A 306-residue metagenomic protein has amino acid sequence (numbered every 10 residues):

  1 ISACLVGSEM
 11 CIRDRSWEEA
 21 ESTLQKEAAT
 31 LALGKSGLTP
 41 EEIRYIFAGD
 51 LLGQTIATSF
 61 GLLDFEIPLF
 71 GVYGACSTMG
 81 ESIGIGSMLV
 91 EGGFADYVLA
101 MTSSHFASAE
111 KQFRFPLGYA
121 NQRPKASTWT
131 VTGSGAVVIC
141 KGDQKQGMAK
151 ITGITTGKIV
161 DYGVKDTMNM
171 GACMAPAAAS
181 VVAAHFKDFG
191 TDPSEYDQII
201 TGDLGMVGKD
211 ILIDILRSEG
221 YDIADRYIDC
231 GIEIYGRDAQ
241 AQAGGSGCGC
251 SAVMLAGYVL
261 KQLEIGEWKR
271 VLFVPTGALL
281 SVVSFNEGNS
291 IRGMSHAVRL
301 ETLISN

Functional and structural regions predicted by a protein language model:
I1-G7, I12: Single conserved hydrophobic/aromatic residue that forms the stacking wall/gate of nucleotide- or nucleobase-binding
R13-W17, Y162-K165, A239-G244: Short glycine/proline- and acidic residue-enriched helix-loop micro-motifs that form flexible lids or anion-recognition
S22-A29, L33, L52-G53, S59-Y97 (+5 more regions): Claisen-condensing/thiolase-fold acyl-transfer catalytic domains that form or cleave C-C bonds in fatty acid
T39-Y45, D96-Y97, D192-E195, K269-R270: Short acidic capping loops at alpha-helix termini that bridge into adjacent secondary structure
F47-G49: N-terminal short beta-loop-beta anion/metal-coordinating cradle
Q54-S59, A107-K111, D161: Short acidic/His/Gly/Ser-rich catalytic and metal-binding motifs that mark active-site loops of diverse hydrolases
M79-G80, L99-K111, P116-L117: Long, hydrophobic, well-ordered secondary-structure blocks that form the structural core and pocket-lining surfaces
K111-C140, G153-K187: Active-site glycine-rich loop that binds ribose-phosphate moieties when present
